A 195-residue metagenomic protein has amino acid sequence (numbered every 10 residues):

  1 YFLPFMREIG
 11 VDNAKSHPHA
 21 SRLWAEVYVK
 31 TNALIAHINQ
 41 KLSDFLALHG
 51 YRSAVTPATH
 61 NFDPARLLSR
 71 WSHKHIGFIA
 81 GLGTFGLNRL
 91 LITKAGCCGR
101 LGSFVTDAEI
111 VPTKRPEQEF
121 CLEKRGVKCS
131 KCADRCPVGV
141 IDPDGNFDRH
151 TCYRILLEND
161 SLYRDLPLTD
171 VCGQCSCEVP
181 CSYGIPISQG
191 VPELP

Functional and structural regions predicted by a protein language model:
Y1-A14: Long, positively charged leader/targeting segments at protein N-termini
S16-P195: Catalytic cores of enzyme domains
